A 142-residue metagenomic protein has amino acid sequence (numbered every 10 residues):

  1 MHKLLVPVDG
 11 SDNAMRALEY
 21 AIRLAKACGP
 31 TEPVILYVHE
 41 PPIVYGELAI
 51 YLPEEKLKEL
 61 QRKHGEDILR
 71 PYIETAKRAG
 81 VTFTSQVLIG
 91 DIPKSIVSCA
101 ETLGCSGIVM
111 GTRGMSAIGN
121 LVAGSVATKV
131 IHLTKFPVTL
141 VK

Functional and structural regions predicted by a protein language model:
H2-L52: Small/aliphatic-rich secondary-structure junction motif
V34, T84, T139: Conserved beta-strand positions in the Rossmann-like core of class I SAM-dependent methyltransferases
P53-D67: A short acidic, glycine-rich active-site loop that binds or catalyzes chemistry on phosphate/adenosine moieties
E74-I108: Structural beta-alpha unit
M110-H132: Glycine-rich, Arg-bearing micro-motifs that act as flexible, cationic patches
L133-K142: Short, flexible loop segments at boundaries between secondary-structure elements
